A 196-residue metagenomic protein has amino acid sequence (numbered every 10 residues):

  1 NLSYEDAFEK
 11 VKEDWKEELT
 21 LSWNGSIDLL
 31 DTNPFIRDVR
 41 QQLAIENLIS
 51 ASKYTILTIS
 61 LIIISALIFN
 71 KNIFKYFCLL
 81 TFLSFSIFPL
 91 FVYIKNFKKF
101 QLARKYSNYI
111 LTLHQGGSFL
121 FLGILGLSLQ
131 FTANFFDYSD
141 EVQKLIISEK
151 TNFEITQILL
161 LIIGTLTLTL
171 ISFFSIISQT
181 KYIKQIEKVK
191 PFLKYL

Functional and structural regions predicted by a protein language model:
N1-L2: N-terminal leader/propeptide segments of preproteins
E5-S65: Cytosolic juxtamembrane regions of integral membrane proteins
Q41-L196: Hydrophobic alpha-helical bundles in membrane proteins
